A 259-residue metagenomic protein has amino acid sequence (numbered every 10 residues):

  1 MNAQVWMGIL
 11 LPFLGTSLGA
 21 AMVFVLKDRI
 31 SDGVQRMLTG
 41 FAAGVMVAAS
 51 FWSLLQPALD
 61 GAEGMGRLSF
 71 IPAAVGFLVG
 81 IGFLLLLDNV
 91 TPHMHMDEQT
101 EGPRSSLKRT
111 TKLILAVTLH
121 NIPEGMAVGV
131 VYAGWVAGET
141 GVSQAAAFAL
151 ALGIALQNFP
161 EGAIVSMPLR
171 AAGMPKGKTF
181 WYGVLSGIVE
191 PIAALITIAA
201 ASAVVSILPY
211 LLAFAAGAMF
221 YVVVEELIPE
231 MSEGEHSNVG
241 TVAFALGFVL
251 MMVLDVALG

Functional and structural regions predicted by a protein language model:
M1-G259: Intrinsically disordered, metal-sensing/regulatory segments
